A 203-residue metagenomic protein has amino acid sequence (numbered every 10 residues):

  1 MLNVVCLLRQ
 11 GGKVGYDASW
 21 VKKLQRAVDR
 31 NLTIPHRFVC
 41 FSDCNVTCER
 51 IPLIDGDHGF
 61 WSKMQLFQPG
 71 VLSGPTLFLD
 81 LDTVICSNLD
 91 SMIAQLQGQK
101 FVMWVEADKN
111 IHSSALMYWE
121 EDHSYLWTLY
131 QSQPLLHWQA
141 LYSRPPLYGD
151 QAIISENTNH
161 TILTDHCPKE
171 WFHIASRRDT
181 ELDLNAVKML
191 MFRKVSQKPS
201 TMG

Functional and structural regions predicted by a protein language model:
M1-G59, V71-L72, R193-P199: N-terminal anchoring/stem segment of glycosyltransferases
R9-G12, C44-T47, G56-D57, T83-V84 (+5 more regions): Short, solvent-exposed loop/turn segments at secondary-structure junctions
G15-D17, G59-F67, N110-M117, K198-G203: Short, charged, surface-exposed secondary-structure boundary motifs
D29, I93, Q151-S155: Non-transmembrane alpha-helical segments in soluble domains of secreted/periplasmic/extracellular proteins
I34, K63, H112-A115, D150 (+1 more regions): Residues that flank catalytic or metal-binding motifs in active/ligand-binding sites
V46-P52, S62-I111, Y118-D122: GT-A fold catalytic core of metal-dependent nucleotide-sugar glycosyltransferases, centered on the diacidic
D55-S62, P146-G149: A short, glycine-/small-residue-rich helix N-cap motif at loop->alpha-helix starts within glycosyltransferase
S124-G203: Catalytic core and acceptor-binding pocket of nucleotide-sugar-dependent glycosyltransferases
